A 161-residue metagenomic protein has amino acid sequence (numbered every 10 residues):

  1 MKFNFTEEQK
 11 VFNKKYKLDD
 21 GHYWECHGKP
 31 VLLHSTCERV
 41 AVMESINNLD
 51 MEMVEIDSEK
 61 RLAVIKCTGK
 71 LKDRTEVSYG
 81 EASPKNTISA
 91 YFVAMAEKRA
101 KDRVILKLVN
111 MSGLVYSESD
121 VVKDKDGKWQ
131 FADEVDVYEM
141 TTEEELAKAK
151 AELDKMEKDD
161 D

Functional and structural regions predicted by a protein language model:
M1-D160: Polyanion-binding surfaces on beta-sheet-dominated domains and ring/shell assemblies
